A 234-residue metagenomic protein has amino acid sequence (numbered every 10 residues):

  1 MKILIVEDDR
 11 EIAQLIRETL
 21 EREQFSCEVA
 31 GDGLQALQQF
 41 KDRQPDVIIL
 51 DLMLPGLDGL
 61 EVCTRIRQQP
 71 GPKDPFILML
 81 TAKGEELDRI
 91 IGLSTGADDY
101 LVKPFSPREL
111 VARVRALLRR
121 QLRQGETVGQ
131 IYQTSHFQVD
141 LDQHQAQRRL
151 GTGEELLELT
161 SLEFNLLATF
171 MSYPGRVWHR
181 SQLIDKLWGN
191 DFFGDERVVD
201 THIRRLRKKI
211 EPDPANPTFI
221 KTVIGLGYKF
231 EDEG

Functional and structural regions predicted by a protein language model:
M1-Q124: N-terminal/domain-start alpha-helical segments
K2, A116-V177, S181: Short, Lys/Arg-enriched segments at the junction into DNA-binding effector domains of transcriptional regulators
K2, K83, K103, K208-K209 (+2 more regions): A general lysine-centric signal
Q35, G225-K229: Glycine-rich nucleotide-binding loop
R149-L226: Positively charged, aromatic-enriched patches within helix-turn-helix-type DNA-binding elements, predominantly
D232-G234: Intrinsically disordered, low-complexity protein-interaction/activation regions
